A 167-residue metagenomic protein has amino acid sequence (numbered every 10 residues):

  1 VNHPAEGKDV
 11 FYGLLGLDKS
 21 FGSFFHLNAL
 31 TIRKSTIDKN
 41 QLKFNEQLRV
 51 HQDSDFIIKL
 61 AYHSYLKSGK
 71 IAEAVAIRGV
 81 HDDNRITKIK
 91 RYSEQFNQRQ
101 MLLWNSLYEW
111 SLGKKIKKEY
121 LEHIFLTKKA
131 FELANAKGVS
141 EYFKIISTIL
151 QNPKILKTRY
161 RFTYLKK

Functional and structural regions predicted by a protein language model:
N2-Y92: Conserved nucleotide-sugar donor-binding catalytic segment
E6-G7, N105, I155, R159: Alpha-helical structural elements
F11-G16, W104-Y108, E122, S147: Generic detector of well-ordered alpha-helical segments enriched in charged/polar residues, highlighting helical
Y12, Y62-Y65, Y92, Y108 (+4 more regions): Sequence-level detector for tyrosine residue identity
F24-H26, D83, K115, L126-T127 (+1 more regions): Generic N-terminal leader/processing signal
Q52, Q95-R99, F125: Soluble or luminal CAZymes and related metallo-dependent hydrolases
Y65, E73-D82, T87-K115, V139-I149: Catalytic core of nucleotide-sugar-dependent glycosyltransferases
K118-K167: Membrane-interface aromatic/basic loop that binds lipid-linked glycans or pyrophosphate carriers, typified by
